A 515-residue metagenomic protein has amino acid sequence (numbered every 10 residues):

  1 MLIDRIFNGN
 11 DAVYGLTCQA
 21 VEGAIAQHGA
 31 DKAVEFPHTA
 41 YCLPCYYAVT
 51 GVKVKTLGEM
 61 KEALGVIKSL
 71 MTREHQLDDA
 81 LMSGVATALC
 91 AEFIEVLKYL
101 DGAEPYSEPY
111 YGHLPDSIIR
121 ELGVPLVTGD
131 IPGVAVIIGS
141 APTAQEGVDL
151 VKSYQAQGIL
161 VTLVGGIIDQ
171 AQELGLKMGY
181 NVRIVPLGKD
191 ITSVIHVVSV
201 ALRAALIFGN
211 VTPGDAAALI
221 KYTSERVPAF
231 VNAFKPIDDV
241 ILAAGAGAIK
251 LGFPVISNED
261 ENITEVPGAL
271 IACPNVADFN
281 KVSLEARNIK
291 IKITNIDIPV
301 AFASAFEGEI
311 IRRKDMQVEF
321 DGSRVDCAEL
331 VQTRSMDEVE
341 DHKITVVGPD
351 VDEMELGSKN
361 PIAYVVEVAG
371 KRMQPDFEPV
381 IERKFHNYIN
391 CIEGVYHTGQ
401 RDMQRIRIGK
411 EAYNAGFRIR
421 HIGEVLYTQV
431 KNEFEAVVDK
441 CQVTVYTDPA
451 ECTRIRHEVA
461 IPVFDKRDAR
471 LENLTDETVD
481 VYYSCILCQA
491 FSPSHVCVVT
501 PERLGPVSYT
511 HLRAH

Functional and structural regions predicted by a protein language model:
M1-A450, H515: Long, compositionally biased, glycine/small-hydrophobic-enriched stretches that function as flexible linkers, tethers
C452-V481: Secreted, propeptide-processed cysteine-rich mini-domains
V481-S484, P493, R503: Short metal-coordination and nucleic-acid-contact micro-motifs, chiefly zinc-binding Cys/His arrays
Q489, P501: Cys/His-coordinated zinc-binding microdomains
V496-V498: Short recognition patches in nucleic-acid-associated and regulatory proteins
R503-Y509: Cysteine-rich micro-motifs
T510-A514: Conserved small/polar residues in nucleotide/adenosyl-binding loops
